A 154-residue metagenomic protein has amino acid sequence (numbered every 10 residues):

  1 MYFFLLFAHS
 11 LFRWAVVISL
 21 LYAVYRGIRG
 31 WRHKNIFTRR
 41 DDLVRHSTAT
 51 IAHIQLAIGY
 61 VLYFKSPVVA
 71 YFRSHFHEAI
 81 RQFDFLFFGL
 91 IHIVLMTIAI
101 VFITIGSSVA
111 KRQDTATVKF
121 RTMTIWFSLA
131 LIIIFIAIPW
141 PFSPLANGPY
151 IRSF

Functional and structural regions predicted by a protein language model:
M1-F154: Membrane-embedded alpha-helical bundles that constitute the cytochrome b-like, heme-associated redox core of multi-pass
